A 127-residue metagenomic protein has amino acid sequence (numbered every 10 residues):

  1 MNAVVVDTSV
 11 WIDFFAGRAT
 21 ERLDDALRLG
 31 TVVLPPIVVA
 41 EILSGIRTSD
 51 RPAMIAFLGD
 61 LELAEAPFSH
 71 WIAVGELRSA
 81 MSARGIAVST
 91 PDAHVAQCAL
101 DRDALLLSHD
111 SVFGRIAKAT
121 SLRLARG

Functional and structural regions predicted by a protein language model:
M1-A3, A16, A96, L100-G127: Acidic, PIN/NYN-like endoribonuclease modules and their adjacent C-terminal/linker elements
M1-L34, L43-F57: Short, well-structured N-terminal submotif of metal-dependent ribonuclease cores
V6-D7, L34-P35, A87-S89, D110 (+1 more regions): Histidine- and aromatic-rich ligand-binding microenvironments
V10-W11, V38, H70, H94-V95 (+1 more regions): Alpha-helix capping/helix-boundary segments
E21, L63-L107: Active-site neighborhoods of divalent-metal-dependent phosphate/nucleic-acid chemistry enzymes
R28-G30, D60-L61, R84, R102 (+1 more regions): Structured helix-beta-strand junction loops
V33, A64, R123-A125: General small-molecule cofactor/ligand-binding pocket signal
E41-I42, A73, R115-I116: Phosphate- and divalent-cation-binding pockets in alpha/beta enzyme and binding domains that engage nucleotide-derived
